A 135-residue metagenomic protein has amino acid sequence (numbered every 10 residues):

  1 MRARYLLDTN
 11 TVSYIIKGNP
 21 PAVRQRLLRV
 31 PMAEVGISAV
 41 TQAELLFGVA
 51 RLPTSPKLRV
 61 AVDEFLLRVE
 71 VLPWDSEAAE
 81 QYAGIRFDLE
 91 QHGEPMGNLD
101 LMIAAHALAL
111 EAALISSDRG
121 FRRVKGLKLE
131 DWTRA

Functional and structural regions predicted by a protein language model:
M1-I37, F47-L66, T133-A135: Short, well-structured N-terminal submotif of metal-dependent ribonuclease cores
A3, E70-I115: Active-site neighborhoods of divalent-metal-dependent phosphate/nucleic-acid chemistry enzymes
D8, S38-T41, S117, K125: A secondary-structure boundary/capping signal
D8-T9, V23, L45, Y82 (+2 more regions): Generic structural signal for small/hydrophobic residues in well-ordered secondary structure, especially within
T11-V12, T41, A78, I103 (+1 more regions): Alpha-helix capping/helix-boundary segments
A39, D75, D118, T133: Residues at the C-termini of beta-strands that transition into short coil/loop
V124-R134: Beta-alpha-beta core module
